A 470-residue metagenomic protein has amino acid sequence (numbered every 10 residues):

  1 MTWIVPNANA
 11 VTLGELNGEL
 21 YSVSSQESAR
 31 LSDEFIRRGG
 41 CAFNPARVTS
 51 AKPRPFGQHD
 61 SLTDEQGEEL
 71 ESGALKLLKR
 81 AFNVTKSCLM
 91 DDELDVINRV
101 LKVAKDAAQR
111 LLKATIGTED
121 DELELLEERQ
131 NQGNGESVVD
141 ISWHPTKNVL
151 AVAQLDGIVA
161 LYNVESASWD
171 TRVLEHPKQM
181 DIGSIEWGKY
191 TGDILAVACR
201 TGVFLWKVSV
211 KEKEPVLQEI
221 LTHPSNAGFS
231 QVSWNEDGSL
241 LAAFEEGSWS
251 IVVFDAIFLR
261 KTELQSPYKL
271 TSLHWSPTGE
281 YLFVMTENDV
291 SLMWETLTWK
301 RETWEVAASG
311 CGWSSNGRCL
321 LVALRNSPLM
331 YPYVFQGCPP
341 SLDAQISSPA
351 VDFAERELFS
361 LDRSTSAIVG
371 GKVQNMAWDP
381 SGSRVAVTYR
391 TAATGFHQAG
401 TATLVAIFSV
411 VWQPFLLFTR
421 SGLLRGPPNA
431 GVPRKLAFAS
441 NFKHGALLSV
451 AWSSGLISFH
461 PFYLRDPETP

Functional and structural regions predicted by a protein language model:
M1-S142, T146-N148, G157-A160: Intrinsically disordered, low-complexity acidic/Ser/Thr/Pro-rich linker and tail segments in large eukaryotic scaffolds
T118-L126, I158-R172, R200-I220, F244-P267 (+4 more regions): Per-blade loop-tip surfaces of WD-repeat and WD-like beta-propellers in eukaryotic adaptors/scaffolds
N131-V138, E175-I182, T222-F229, Q265-L270 (+3 more regions): WD40/WD-repeat beta-propeller blade N-cap
I141-K147, I185-G192, V232-G238, F244 (+4 more regions): Loop/turn segments within WD40 beta-propeller blades
L150-Q154, L195-C199, A242-E245, F283-T286 (+3 more regions): Conserved beta-strand element within WD40/beta-propeller blades
S248, S327-L329, A392-G395, G455: Short glycine/acidic-enriched loop and turn motifs that connect beta-strands
V306-G310, V351-V369, P414-N441: Conserved blade-ending motifs and adjacent loop-strand segments that build the rim/top face of beta-propeller domains
A439-P470: Blade-level signature of beta-propeller repeat domains, shared across WD40, Kelch, NHL, RCC1 and BNR/Asp-box propellers
